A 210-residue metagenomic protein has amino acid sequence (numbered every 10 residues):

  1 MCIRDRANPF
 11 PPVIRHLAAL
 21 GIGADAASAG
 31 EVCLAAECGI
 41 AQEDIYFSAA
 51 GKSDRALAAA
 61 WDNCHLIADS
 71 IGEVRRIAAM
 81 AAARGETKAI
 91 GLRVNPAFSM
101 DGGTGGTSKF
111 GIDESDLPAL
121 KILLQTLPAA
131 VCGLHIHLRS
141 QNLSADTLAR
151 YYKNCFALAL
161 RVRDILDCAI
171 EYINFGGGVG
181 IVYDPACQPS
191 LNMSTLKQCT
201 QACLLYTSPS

Functional and structural regions predicted by a protein language model:
M1-D5, Y206-S210: Conserved small/polar residues in nucleotide/adenosyl-binding loops
R4-Y172: Active-site-proximal beta-alpha core segment in soluble small-molecule metabolic enzymes
L34, K52, D146, G180 (+2 more regions): Alpha-helix termini
F156-L204: Acidic, glycine-rich loop-and-beta core segments that form the ion-binding/anion-interacting portion of active sites
